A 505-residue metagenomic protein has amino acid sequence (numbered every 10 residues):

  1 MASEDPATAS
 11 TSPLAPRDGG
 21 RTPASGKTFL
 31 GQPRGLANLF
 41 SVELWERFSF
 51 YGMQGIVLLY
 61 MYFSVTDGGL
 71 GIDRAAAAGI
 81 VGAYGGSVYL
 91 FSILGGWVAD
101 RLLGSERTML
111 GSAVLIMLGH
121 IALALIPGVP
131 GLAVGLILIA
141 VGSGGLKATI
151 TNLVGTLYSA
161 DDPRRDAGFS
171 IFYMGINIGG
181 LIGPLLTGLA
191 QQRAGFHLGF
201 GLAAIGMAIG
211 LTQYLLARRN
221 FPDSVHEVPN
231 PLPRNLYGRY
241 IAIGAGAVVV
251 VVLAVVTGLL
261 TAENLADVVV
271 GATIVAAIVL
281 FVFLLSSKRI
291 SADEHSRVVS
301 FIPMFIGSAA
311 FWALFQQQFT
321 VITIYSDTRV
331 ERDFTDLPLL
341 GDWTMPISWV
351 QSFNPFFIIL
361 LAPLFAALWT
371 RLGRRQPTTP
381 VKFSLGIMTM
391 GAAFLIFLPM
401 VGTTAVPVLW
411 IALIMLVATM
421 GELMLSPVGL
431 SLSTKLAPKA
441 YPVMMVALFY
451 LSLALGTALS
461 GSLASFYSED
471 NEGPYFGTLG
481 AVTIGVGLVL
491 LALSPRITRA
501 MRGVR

Functional and structural regions predicted by a protein language model:
M1-Q32, A160, G188-T323, D327-D333 (+2 more regions): Intracellular loop-helix junctions on the cytosolic face of multi-pass helical membrane proteins
L44, G119, P130-L146, T404-M424: Hydrophobic core of transmembrane alpha-helices in multi-pass small-molecule transporters, especially MFS/SLC-type
G55-A78, Q318-I347: Short amphipathic helix-loop junctions that connect adjacent transmembrane helices in Major Facilitator Superfamily/SLC
A78-A99, S352-F365, L455: Central cavity-lining transmembrane alpha-helices of secondary-active solute carriers, predominantly the Major
L90, L216, A272-F283, L337-G373 (+1 more regions): Transmembrane alpha-helices of Major Facilitator/SLC transporters
R101-A113, D161, E294-H295, R371-M388 (+1 more regions): Cytoplasmic membrane-interface "Motif A"-like loop-to-helix N-cap segments of 12-TM Major Facilitator Superfamily
G111-L132, L385-T404: C-terminal ends and interior cores of transmembrane alpha-helices in multi-pass membrane transporters/permeases
R164-P184, Q191, G199, A204-Y214 (+3 more regions): Glycine-rich segments within core transmembrane alpha-helices of 12-TM secondary carriers
